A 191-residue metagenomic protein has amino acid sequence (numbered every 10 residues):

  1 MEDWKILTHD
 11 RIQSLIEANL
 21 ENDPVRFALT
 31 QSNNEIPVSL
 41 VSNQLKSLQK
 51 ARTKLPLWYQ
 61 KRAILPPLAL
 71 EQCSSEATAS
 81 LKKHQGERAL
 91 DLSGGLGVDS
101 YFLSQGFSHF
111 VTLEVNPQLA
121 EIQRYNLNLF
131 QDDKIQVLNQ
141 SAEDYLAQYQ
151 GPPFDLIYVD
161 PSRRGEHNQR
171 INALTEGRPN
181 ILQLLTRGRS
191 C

Functional and structural regions predicted by a protein language model:
M1-C191: SAM-dependent transferase fold signal centered on methyltransferase-like domains, encompassing both Class I
